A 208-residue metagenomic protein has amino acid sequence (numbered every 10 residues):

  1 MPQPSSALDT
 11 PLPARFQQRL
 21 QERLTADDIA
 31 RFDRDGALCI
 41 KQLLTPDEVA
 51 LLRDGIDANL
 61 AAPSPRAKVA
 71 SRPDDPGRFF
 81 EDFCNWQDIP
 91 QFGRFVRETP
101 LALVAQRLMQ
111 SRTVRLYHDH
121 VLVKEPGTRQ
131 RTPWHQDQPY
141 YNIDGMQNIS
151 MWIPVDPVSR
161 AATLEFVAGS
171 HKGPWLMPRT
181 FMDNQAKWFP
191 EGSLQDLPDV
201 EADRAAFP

Functional and structural regions predicted by a protein language model:
P2-D35, K41-W134, P139-N142: Non-heme Fe(II)-dependent double-stranded beta-helix
A37-C39, S150-P154, A206: Conserved hydrophobic/aromatic beta-strand scaffold that supports enzyme active sites
Q42-L44, P126, V155-S159, G169-H171: Short loop segments at secondary-structure junctions
E98-A102, N148, M182: A structural signal for well-ordered alpha-helical scaffolds and beta->alpha junctions
D119, I149, A162: Change "...and in nucleic-acid phosphodiester-cleaving endonucleases..." to "...and in nucleic-acid processing enzymes
H120, Q136, I153-P157, F166-A168: Short, structured patches in soluble enzyme cores that scaffold and shape functional sites
N142-S159: Short, conserved beta-strand element in jelly-roll/cupin
R160-P208: Double-stranded beta-helix
